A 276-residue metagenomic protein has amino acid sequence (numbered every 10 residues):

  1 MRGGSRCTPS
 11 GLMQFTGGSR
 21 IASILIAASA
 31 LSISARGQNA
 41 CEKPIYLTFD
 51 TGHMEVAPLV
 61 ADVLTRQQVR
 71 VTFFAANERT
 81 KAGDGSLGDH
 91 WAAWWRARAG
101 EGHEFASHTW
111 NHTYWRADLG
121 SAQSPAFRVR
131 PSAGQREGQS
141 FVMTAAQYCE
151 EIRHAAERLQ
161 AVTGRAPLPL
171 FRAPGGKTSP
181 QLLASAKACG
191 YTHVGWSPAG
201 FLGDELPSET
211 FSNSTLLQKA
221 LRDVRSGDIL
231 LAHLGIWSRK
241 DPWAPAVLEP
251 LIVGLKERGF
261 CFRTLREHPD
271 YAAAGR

Functional and structural regions predicted by a protein language model:
C7-S23: Bacterial N-terminal signal peptides that target proteins for export
A22-S32: Bacterial N-terminal signal peptides
I33-G37: Sec/Tat signal peptide C-region and signal peptidase I cleavage site
Q38-S132, E137-M143, E151-P169, W243: Active-site beta->alpha N-cap acidic-glycine motif
N39, V71, K81, K240-R276: C-terminal domain-boundary segment and adjacent tail
F49-G52, F74-E78, H108-H112, A173-G176 (+3 more regions): Active-site-proximal beta-strand/loop segments in catalytic clefts of secreted hydrolases
P58, D62, R96, A146 (+7 more regions): Solvent-exposed, polar/charged alpha-helical surfaces in well-ordered, non-transmembrane soluble domains, broadly
K177-D223, F260-Y271: His/Asp/Glu-enriched short active-site or ligand-binding loop at hydrolase and phosphoryl-transfer sites
